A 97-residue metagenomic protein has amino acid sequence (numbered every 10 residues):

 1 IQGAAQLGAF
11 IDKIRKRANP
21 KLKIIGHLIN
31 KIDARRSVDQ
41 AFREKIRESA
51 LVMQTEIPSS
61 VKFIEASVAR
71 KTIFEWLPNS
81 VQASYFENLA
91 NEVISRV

Functional and structural regions predicted by a protein language model:
I1-S59: Conserved catalytic-core segment of NTP-binding enzymes
I11-I14, R70, V93: Alpha-helix boundary/capping residues
D33, Q40, T72, A83 (+1 more regions): Alpha-helix boundary/capping detector
Q40, E44, E65, S84: Alpha-helical elements of the RecA-like P-loop NTPase motor core of helicases
P58-S67: Short, glycine-rich, amphipathic interfacial segments at transmembrane boundaries or analogous
S67-Y85: C-terminal boundary of histidine-terminating zinc-finger modules
N79-V97: Histidine-centered active-site loop/cap adjacent to the catalytic His in serine esterases/O-acetyl transfer systems
